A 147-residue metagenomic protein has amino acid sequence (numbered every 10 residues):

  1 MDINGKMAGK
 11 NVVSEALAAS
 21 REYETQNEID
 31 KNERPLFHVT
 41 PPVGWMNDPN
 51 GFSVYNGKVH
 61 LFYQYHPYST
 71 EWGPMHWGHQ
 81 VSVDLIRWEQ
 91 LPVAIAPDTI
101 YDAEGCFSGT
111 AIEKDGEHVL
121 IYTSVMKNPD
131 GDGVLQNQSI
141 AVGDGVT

Functional and structural regions predicted by a protein language model:
M1-T147: Beta-rich carbohydrate-recognition and catalytic domains
